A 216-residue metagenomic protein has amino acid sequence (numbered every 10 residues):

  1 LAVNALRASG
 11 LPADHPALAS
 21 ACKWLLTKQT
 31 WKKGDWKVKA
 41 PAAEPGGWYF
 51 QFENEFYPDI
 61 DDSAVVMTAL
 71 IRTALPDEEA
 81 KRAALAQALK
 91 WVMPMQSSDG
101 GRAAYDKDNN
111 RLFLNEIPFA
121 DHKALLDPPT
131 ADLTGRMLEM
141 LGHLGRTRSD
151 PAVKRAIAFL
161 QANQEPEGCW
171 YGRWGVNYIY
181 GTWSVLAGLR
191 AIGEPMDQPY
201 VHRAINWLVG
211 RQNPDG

Functional and structural regions predicted by a protein language model:
L1-G216: Preference for long, amphipathic alpha-helical scaffolds in soluble/luminal domains and all-alpha bundles
